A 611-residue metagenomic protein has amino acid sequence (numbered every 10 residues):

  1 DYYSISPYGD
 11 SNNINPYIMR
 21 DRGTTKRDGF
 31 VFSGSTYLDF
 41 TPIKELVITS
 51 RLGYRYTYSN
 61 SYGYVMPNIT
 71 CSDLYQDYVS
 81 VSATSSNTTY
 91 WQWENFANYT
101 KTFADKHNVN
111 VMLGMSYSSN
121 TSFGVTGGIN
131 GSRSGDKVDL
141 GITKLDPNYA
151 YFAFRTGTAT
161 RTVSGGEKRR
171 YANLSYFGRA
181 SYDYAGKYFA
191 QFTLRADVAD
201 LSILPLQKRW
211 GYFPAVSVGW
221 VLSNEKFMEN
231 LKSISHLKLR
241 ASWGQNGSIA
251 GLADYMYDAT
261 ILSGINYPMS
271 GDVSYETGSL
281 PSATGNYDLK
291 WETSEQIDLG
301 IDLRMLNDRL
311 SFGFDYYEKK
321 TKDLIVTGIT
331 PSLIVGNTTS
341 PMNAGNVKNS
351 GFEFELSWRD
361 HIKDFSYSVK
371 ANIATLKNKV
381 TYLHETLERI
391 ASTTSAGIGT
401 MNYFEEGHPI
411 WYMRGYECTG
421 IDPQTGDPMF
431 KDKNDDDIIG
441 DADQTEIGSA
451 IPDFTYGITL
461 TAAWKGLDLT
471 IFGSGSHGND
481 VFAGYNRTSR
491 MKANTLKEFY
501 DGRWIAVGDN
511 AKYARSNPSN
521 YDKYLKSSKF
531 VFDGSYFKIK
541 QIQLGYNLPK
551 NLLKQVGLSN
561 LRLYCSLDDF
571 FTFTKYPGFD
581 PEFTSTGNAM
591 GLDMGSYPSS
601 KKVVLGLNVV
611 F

Functional and structural regions predicted by a protein language model:
Y2-V65, Q76-E405, K465, G475 (+2 more regions): Extracellular/periplasmic, surface-exposed regions of secreted and cell-surface proteins
C71-S72: N-terminal, polar/charged subdomain of small-to-medium soluble alpha/beta proteins
N286, C418, D427-D432: Solvent-exposed beta-strand/coil patches in large extracellular/periplasmic or lumenal scaffold regions
P341-K348, R389-M413, A442, E446-G457 (+4 more regions): C-terminal extracellular loops and terminal segments of Gram-negative outer membrane beta-barrel proteins
Y412, Y416, D422-T425: C-terminal segments of large proteins
P428, D432-D443: Acidic, glycine-anchored loop motifs typical of Ca2+
N434-D436, L469-F537: C-terminal beta-barrel architecture of Gram-negative outer-membrane proteins
S449-F482: Glycine-rich, aromatic-lined ligand/substrate-binding cores of catalytic and carbohydrate-binding domains
